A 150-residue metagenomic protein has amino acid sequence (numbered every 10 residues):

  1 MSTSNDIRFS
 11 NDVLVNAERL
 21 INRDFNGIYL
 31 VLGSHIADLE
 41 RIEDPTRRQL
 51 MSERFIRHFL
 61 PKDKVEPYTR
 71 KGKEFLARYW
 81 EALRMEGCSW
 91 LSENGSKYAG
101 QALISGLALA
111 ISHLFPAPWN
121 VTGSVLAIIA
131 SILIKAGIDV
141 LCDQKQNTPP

Functional and structural regions predicted by a protein language model:
S2-E93: Membrane-active, amphipathic/fusogenic segments and juxtamembrane/transmembrane anchors that bind or insert into lipid
S2-T3, Q144-P150: Short acidic DE-rich linear segments
I56, S124, Q146-P149: Contiguous hydrophobic segments
G87-Q144: Membrane-inserting effector segments that mediate pore formation, membrane fusion, or transient membrane insertion
